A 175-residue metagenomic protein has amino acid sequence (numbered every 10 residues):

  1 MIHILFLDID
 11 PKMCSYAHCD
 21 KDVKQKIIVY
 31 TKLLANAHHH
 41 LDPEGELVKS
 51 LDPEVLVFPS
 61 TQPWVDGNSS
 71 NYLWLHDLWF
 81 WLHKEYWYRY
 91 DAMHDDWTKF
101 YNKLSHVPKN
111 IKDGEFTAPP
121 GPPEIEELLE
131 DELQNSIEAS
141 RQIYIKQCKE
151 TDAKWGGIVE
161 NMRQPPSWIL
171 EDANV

Functional and structural regions predicted by a protein language model:
M1-F58, Q62-V175: Sequence termini and other peripheral, non-core segments
